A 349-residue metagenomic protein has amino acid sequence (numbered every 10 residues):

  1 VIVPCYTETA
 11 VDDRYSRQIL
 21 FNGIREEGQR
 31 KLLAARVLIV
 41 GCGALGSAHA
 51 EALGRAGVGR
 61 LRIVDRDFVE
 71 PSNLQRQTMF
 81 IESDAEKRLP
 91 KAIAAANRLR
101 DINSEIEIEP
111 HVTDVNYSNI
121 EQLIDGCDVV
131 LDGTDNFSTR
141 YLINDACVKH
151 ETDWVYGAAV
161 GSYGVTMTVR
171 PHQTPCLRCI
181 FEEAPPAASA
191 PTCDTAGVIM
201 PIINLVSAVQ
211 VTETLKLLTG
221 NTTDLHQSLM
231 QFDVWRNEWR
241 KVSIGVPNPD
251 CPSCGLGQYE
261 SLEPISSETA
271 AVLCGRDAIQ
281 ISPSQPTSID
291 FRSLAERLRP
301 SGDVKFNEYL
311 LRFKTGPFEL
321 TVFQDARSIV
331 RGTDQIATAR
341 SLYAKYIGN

Functional and structural regions predicted by a protein language model:
I2-N349: Adenine nucleotide-associated cytosolic modules
